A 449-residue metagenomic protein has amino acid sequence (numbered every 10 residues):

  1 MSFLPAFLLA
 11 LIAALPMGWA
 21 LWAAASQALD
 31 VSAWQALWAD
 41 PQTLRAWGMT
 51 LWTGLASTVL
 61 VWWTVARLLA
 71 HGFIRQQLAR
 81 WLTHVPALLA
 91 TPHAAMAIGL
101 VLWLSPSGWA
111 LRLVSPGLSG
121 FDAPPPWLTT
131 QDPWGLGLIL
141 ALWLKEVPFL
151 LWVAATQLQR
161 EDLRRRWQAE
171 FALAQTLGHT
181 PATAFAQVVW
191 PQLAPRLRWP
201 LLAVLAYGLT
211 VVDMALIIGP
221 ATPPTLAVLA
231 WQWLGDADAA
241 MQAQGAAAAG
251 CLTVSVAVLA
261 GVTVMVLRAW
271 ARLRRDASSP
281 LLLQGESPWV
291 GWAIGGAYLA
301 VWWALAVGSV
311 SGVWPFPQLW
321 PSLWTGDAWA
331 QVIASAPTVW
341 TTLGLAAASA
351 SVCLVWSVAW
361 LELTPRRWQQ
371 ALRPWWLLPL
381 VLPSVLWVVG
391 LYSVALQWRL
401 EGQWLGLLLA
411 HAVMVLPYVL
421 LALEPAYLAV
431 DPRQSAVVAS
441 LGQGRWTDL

Functional and structural regions predicted by a protein language model:
S2-L29, A39-Q159, Q192, R196-D213 (+4 more regions): Membrane-water interface segments at the C-terminal ends of transmembrane alpha-helices in multi-pass inner-membrane
V31, L37, P317-G326: Short, membrane-interfacial amphipathic segments enriched in basic
W47, A87, R166-T176, G245 (+4 more regions): Short hydrophobic faces within alpha-helices
E161-R165, M265-R274, V430-R433: Membrane-interface capping segments at transmembrane-helix boundaries
D162-L193, A436-L449: Short helix-to-coil transition segments within interhelical loops that connect adjacent transmembrane helices
D213-A240, P317-S322: Glycine-rich helix-loop "coupling/hinge" segments at transmembrane-helix boundaries in multipass transporters
D238-G250: Helix-loop-helix hairpin linking two adjacent transmembrane segments in secondary transporters
V266-V290: Flexible interhelical linker loops that connect adjacent transmembrane helices in multi-pass membrane transporters
